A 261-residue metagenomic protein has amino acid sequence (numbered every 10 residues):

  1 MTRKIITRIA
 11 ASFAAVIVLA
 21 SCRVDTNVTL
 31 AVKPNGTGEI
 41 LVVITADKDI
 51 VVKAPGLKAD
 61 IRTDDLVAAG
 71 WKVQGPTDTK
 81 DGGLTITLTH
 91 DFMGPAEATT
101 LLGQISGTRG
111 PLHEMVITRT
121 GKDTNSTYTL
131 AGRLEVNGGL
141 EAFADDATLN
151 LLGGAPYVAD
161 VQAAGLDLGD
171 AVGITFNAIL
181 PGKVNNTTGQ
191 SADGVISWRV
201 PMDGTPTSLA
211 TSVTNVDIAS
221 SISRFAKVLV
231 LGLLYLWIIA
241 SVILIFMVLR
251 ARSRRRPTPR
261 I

Functional and structural regions predicted by a protein language model:
M1-A10: Bacterial N-terminal signal peptides that target proteins for export
V18-S21: C-terminal motif of bacterial Sec signal peptides marking the signal peptidase cleavage site
R23-D25: Bacterial signal peptide processing site
A31-K48: Post-signal peptide N-terminal segment of mature Sec-exported envelope proteins
K48-G132: Structured domain cores in non-transmembrane regions
D123-L229: Intrinsically disordered, low-complexity linkers and stems that provide flexible hinges in membrane-associated
A219-I261: C-terminal single-pass membrane-anchor helix
